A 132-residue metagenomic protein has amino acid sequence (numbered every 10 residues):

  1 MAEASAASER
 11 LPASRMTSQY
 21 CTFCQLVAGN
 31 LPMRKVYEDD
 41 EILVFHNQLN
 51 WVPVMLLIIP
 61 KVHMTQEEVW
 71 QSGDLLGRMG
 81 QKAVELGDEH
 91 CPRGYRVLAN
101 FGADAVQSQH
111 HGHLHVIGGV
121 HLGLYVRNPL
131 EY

Functional and structural regions predicted by a protein language model:
M1-Y132: HIT superfamily nucleotide-processing domains
